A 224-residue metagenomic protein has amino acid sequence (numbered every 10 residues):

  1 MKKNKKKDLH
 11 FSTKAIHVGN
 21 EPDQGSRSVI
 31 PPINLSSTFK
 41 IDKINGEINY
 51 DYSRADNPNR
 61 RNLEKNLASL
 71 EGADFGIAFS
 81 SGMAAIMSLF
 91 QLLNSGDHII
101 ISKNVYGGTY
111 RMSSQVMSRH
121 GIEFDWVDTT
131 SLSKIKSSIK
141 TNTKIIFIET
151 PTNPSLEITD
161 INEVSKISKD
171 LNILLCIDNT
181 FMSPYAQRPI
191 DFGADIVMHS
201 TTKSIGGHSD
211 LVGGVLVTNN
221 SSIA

Functional and structural regions predicted by a protein language model:
M1-N57, L63-N66: N-terminal "arm"/small-domain region of PLP-dependent enzymes with the aminotransferase-like
K3-K6, F75-A224: Conserved PLP-enzyme active-site core in the AAT-like
S28-V29, R61, G72, D210: Short, basic and Ser/Thr-rich N-terminal targeting/leader segments
T38-M87, L92, G108-Q115: Conserved N-terminal alpha-helix of the aminotransferase class I/II PLP-enzyme fold
